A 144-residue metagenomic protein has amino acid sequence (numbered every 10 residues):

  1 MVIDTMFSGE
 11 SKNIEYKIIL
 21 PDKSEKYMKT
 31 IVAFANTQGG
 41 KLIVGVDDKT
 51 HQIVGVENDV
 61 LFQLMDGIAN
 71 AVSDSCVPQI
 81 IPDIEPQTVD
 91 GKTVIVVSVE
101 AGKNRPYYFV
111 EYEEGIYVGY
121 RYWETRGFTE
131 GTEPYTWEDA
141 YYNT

Functional and structural regions predicted by a protein language model:
M1-T144: Conserved N-terminal catalytic/coupling substructures associated with nucleotide/phosphate chemistry
